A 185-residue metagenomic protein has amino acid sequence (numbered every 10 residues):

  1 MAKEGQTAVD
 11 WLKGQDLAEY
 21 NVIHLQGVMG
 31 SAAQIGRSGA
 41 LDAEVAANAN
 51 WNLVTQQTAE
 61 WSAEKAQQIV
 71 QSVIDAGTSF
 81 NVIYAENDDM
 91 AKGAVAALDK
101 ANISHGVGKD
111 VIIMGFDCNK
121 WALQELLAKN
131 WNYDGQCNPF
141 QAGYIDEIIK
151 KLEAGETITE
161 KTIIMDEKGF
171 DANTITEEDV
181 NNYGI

Functional and structural regions predicted by a protein language model:
M1-Y20, G36, K65-Q67, C118-A122 (+1 more regions): Hydrophobic alpha-helical segments within soluble ligand-binding/sensing domains
E4-T7, A32-W51, K65, I69 (+1 more regions): Short, solvent-exposed amphipathic alpha-helices that sit in or adjacent to ligand/effector-binding or catalytic
T7, W11-Q15, E44-N48, I69-A76 (+4 more regions): Structured segments of extracytoplasmic/periplasmic soluble domains in secreted or envelope-associated proteins
L17-N21, A47-L53, T78-N81, G108-I112 (+1 more regions): Loop/turn elements at helix/coil->beta-strand transitions in domains of secreted/extracellular proteins
N21-H24, V45-A63, D166: Short beta-strand elements in bilobed, periplasmic/extracellular small-molecule ligand-binding domains
L25-A33, A43-E44, C137-I185: Hinge/cleft segment of the Venus flytrap/periplasmic-binding protein
L41, T55, A59-Q124: Hydrophobic alpha-helical
Y84, Y133-Q136: Short catalytic-loop micro-motif centered on adjacent basic/acidic residues
